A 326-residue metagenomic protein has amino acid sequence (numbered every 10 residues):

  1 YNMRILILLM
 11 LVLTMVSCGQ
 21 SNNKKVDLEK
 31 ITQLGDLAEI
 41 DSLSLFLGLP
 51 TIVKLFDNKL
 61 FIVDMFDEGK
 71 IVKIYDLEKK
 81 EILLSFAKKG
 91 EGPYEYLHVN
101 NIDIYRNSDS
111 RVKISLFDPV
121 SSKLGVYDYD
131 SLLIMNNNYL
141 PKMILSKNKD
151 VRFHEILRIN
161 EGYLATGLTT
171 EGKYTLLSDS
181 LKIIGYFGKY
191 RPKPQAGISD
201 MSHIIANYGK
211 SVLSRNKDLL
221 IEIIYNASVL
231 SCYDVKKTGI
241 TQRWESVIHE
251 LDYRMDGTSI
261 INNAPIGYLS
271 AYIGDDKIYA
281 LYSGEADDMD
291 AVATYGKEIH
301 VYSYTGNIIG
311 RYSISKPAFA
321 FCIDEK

Functional and structural regions predicted by a protein language model:
K24-L49, N307: A short helix->beta-strand "capping" segment at the edge of beta-propeller domains
I40-I71, K277-E285: Beta-strand-rich domains and repeat architectures in extracellular enzymes and scaffolds, especially beta-propellers
T51-K54, N101-D109, F153-N160, H203-K217 (+2 more regions): Structural signature of eukaryotic scaffold interfaces centered on beta-propeller domains
D76, L177-S180, T294-G306: Beta-propeller blade signature
E81-V112, M143-I144, I314-F319: Blade-loop segments of beta-propeller domains
G92-E95, H249-S259, Y304-E325: Conserved blade-ending motifs and adjacent loop-strand segments that build the rim/top face of beta-propeller domains
V120-K123, D128-E161: Asp-box/WD-like beta-propeller blade repeats and closely related beta-sheet repeat scaffolds
I260-V301: Loop/turn-rich, solvent-exposed surfaces of beta-rich toroidal or solenoidal domains
